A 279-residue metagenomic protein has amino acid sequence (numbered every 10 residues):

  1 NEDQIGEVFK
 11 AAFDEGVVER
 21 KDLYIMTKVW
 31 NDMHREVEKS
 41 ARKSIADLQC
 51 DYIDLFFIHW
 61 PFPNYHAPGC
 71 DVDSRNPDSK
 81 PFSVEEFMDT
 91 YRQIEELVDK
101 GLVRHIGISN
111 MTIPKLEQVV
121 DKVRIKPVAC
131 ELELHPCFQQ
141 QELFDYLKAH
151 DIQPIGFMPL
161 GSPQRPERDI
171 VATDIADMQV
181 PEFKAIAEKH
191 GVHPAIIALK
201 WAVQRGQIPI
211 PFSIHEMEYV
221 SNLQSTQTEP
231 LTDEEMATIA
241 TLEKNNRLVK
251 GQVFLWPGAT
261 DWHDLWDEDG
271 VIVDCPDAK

Functional and structural regions predicted by a protein language model:
N1-Q4, N31-V37, L134-Q140: Acidic-and-aromatic substrate-binding clefts and catalytic sites of carbohydrate-active enzymes
G6-R20, I45-D51, V120-V123, F144-D151: Acidic (Asp/Glu)-rich catalytic clusters
E19-M33, L55-P61, E131-L134: A short, structured active-site edge motif that brings together acidic residues
D22, C50-I53, V103, P127: Local beta-strand N-terminus motif with an aromatic residue
M26-E36, D78-E85: Active-site mouth loops of central-metabolism enzymes
M33-Q49, F87-D89, P114-E117, Q139: Short, acidic/polar
E38-I58, E96-K100: CE4/NodB-like, metal-dependent polysaccharide N-deacetylase domain that modifies extracellular/periplasmic N-acetylated
W60-K279: Beta/alpha (TIM)-barrel catalytic core signal, keyed to glycine-rich beta->alpha loops juxtaposed to Asp/Glu that bind
